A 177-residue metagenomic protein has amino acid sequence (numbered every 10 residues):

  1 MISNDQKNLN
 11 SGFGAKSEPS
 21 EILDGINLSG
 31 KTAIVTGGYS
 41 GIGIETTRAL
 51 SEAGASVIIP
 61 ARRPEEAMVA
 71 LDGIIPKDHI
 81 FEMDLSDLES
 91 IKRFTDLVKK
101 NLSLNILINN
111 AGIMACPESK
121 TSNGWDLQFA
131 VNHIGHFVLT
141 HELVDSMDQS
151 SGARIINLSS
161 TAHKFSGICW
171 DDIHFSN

Functional and structural regions predicted by a protein language model:
M1-K7: N-terminal presequences and immediately downstream first alpha-helices
I2, G12-N177: Rossmann-fold NAD(P)H-dependent dehydrogenase/reductase core
